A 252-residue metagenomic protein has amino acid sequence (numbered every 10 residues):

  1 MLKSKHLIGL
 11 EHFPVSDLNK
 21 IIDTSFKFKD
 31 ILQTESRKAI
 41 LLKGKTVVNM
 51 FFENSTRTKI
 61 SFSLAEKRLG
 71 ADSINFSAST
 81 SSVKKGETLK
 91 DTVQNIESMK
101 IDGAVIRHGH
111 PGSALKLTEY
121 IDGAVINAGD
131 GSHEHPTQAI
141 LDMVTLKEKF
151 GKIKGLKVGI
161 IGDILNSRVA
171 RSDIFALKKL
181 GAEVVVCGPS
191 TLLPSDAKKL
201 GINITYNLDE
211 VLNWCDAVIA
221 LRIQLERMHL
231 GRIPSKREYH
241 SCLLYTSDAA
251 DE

Functional and structural regions predicted by a protein language model:
M1-I60: Positively charged, low-complexity intrinsically disordered leader regions
F13, T24-I31, L69, M99 (+4 more regions): Change "in soluble alpha/beta enzymes" to "in soluble alpha/beta proteins
S25, K45, I121, W214-C215: Short, well-ordered alpha-helix to beta-strand connector turns
K27-Q33, K198-T205, E238-S241: Short gly/ser/thr-rich secondary-structure transition/capping motifs
S36, I40-K147: Phosphate/diphosphate ligand-binding glycine-rich loop within oxidoreductases
R57-S63, E148-L221: Glycine-rich phosphate/diphosphate-binding loop of Rossmann-like nucleotide-binding domains
R222-C242: Glycine/threonine-rich flexible loop motifs
Y245-E252: Conserved small/polar residues in nucleotide/adenosyl-binding loops
